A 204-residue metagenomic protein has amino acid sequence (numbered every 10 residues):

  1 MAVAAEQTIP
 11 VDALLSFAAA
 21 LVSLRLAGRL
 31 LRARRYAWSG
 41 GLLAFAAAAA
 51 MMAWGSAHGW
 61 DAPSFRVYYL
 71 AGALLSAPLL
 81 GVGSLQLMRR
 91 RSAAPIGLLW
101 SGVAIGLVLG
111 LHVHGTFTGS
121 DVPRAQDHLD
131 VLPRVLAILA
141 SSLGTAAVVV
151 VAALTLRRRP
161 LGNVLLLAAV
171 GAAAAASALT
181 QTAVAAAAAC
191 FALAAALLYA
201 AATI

Functional and structural regions predicted by a protein language model:
M1-A4: Short, Lys/Arg-rich, polar N-terminal cytosolic tail immediately upstream of the first transmembrane signal-anchor
E6-S23, R32-V108, A187-A196, A200-A201: Individual alpha-helical transmembrane segments in multi-pass integral membrane proteins
S23-G28, L79-Q86, I138-P160: Alpha-helical transmembrane segments in multipass membrane proteins, preferentially the mid-helix core
R25, A147-I204: C-terminal transmembrane-bundle signature of multipass membrane proteins, characterized by strong activation on
F45, S141-G144, A173: Hydrophobic transmembrane alpha-helices of secondary-active solute transporters
A53-W60, V113-S120, S177-T182: Juxtamembrane "helix-exit" motif on the non-cytosolic side of transmembrane helices
W54, L143, A168: Short glycine-rich loop/turn motifs that provide flexible caps or phosphate-binding loops at active sites
P78, L87-A146: Membrane-proximal helix-loop-helix units in multi-pass membrane proteins
